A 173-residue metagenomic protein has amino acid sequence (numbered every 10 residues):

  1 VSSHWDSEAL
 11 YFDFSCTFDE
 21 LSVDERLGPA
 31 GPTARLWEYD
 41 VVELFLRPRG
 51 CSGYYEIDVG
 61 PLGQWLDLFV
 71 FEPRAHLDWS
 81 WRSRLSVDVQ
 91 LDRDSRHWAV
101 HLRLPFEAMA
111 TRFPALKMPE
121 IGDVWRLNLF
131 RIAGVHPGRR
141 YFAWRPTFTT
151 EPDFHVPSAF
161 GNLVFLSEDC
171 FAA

Functional and structural regions predicted by a protein language model:
V1-A173: Structural preference for beta-rich elements and adjacent junctions enriched in aromatics
